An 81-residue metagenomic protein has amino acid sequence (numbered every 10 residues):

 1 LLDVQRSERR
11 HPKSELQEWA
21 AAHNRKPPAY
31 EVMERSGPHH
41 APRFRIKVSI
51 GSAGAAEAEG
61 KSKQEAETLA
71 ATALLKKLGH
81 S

Functional and structural regions predicted by a protein language model:
L1-S81: Double-stranded RNA-binding/processing signature
